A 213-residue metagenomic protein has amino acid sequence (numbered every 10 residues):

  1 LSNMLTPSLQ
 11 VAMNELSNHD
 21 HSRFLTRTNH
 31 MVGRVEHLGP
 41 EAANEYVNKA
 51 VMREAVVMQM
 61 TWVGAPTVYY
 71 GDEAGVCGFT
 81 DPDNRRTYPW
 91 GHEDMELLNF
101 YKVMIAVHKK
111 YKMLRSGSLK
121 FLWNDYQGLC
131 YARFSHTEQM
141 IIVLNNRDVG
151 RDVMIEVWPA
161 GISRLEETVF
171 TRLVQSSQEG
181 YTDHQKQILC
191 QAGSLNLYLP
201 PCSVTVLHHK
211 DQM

Functional and structural regions predicted by a protein language model:
L1-V63, L114-S116, W123-Y126: Alpha-amylase-like alpha-glycosidases and glucanotransferases acting on alpha-linked glucans and related
H19, Q59, G71-E73, M104 (+1 more regions): Conserved, mostly hydrophobic/aromatic
V56-Q59, V63-V76: Substrate-binding cleft of secreted/luminal carbohydrate-active enzymes
P89-N124: Aromatic- and carboxylate-lined catalytic core of secreted/periplasmic carbohydrate-active enzymes
L122-I162, V206-H208: Carbohydrate-binding surface patches
W158-Q178: Solvent-exposed beta-hairpin/edge-strand motifs
T171-A192: Solvent-exposed beta-strand/loop surfaces of large extracellular or lumenal domains
K186-M213: C-terminal beta-strand-rich structural cap/linker in extracellular carbohydrate-active enzymes
